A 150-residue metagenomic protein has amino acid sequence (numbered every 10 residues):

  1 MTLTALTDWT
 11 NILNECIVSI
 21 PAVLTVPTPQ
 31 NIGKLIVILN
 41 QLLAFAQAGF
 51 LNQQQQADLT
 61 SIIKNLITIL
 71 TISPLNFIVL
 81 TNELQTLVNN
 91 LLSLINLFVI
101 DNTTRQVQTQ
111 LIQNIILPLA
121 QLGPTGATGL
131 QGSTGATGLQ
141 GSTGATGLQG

Functional and structural regions predicted by a protein language model:
M1-Q41: Extreme N-terminal targeting and regulatory segments of eukaryotic proteins
A5, I17-P27, A48-A127: Alpha-helical bundle protein-protein interaction modules that mediate dimerization/oligomerization and scaffolding
A120-G150: Collagen/collagen-like triple-helix recognition
